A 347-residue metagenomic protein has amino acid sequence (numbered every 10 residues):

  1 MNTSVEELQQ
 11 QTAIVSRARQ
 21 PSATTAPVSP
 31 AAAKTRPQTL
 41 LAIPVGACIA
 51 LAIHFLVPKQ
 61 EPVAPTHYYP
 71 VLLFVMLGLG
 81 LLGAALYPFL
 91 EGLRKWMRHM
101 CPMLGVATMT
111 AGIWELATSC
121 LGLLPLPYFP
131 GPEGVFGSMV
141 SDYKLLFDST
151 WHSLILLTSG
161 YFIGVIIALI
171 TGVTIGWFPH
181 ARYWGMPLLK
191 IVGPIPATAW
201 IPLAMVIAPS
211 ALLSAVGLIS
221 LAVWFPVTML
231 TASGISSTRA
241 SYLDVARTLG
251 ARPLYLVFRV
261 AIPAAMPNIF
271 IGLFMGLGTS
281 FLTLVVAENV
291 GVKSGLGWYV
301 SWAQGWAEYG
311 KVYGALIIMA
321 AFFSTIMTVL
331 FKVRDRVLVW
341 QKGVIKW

Functional and structural regions predicted by a protein language model:
P21-K95: Transmembrane alpha-helices
V57-P70, A84-G92, L116, C120-I163: Periplasmic/extracellular loop-to-transmembrane helix junction in inner-membrane transport proteins
Y87-L93, S159-L189: Transmembrane-helix boundary motif in ABC transporter permease subunits
D148-L157, V206-V227, K311-A315: Loop-to-helix entry region at the N-terminal start of transmembrane alpha-helices in multi-pass membrane transporters
Y183-W184, V227-L273, L296, V300: Short cytoplasmic-facing helical segments at TM-TM junctions of multi-pass membrane proteins
L189-V223, S233-G234: Generic hydrophobic transmembrane alpha-helix motif, especially the helices
G217-L221, L254-A287, G314, M319 (+1 more regions): Transmembrane alpha-helices
S236, P267, I271, Y313-W347: C-terminal transmembrane helix and the adjacent membrane-cytosol boundary/short C-terminal tail of inner/organellar
